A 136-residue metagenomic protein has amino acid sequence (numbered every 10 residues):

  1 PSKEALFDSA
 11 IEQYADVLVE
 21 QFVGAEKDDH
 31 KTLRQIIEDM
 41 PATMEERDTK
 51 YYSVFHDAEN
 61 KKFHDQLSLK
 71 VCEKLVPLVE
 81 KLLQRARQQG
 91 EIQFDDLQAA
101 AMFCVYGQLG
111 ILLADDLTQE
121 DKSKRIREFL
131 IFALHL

Functional and structural regions predicted by a protein language model:
P1-V23, R34, E38: An amphipathic alpha-helix adjacent to DNA-recognition modules
V17-A25, F103, G107-A114: Solvent-exposed, amphipathic alpha-helical segments
A25, Y51, F55-A58, I111 (+1 more regions): Secondary-structure edge/capping motif, primarily at the C-terminal ends of alpha-helices and the immediately following
D28-T32: A conserved beta-strand->loop->alpha-helix hinge within the catalytic CA
Q35, D39-A42, P77, K81-Q89 (+2 more regions): C-terminal peripheral helix-coil segments that are non-catalytic and often amphipathic
A42-Q66: Amphipathic alpha-helical segments used for helix-helix packing
F63-Q89, Q98-M102: Amphipathic alpha-helical packing segments from all-alpha helical-bundle domains
